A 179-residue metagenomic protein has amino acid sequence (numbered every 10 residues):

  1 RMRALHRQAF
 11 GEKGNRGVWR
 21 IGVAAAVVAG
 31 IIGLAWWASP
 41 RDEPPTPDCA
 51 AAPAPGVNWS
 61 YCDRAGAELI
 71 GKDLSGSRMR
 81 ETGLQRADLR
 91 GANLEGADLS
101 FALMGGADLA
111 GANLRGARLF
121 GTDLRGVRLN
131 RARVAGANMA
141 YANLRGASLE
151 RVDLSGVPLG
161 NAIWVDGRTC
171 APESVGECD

Functional and structural regions predicted by a protein language model:
R1-A9: N-terminal intrinsically disordered, acidic low-complexity segments at the extreme N-terminus
R3, G33-W37: Intrinsically disordered, low-complexity repeat tracts enriched in Gly/Pro/Ser/Thr and acidic residues, frequently
G11-G17, I21, W37-D179: Tandem repeat scaffolds
A25-I32: Core hydrophobic alpha-helical transmembrane segments of single-pass membrane proteins
